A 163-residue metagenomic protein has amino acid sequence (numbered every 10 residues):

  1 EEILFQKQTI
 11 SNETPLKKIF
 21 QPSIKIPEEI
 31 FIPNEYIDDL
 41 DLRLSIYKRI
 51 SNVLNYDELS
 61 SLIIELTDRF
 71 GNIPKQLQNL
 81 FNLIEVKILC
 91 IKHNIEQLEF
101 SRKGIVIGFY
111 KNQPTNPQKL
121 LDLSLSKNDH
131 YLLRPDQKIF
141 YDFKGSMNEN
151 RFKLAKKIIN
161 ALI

Functional and structural regions predicted by a protein language model:
E1-I163: Accessory helical-bundle/CTD segments and flexible terminal tails appended to RecA-like ATPase motors
